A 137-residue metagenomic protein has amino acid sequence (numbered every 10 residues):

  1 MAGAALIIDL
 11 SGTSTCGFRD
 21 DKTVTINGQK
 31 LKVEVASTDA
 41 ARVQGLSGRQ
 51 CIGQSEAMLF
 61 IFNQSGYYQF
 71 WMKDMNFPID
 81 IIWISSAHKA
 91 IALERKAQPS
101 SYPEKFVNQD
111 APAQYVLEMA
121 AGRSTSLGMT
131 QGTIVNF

Functional and structural regions predicted by a protein language model:
M1-D9: Hydrophobic membrane-insertion alpha-helices, especially the h-region of bacterial N-terminal signal peptides
D9-F137: Compact, glycine-rich, soluble single-domain proteins
